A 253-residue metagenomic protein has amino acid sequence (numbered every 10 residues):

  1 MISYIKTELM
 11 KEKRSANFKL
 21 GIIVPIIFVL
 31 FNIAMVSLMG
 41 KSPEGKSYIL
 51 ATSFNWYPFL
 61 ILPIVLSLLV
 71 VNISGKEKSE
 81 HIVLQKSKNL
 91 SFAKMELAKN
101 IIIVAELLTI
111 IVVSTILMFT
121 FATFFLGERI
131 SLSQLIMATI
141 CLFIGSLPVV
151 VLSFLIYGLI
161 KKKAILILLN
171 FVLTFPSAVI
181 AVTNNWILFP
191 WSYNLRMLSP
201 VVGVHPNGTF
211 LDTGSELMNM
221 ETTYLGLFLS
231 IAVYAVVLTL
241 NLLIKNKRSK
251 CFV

Functional and structural regions predicted by a protein language model:
M1-P25, K250-F252: Aromatic- and glycine-rich beta-strand/loop motifs that create alpha-glucan
P25-N72, A98-K161, N170, F175-A178 (+1 more regions): Secretory targeting signals
M39-I49, I167, V172-V253: Terminal transmembrane helical anchor/hairpin motif
L50, S67-K88, F92: Transmembrane helix boundary and interhelical loop/hinge segments in multi-pass membrane proteins
N89-I101: Amphipathic cytosolic juxtamembrane alpha-helices at the membrane-cytosol interface of multi-pass membrane transporters
A93-K94, I156-K163, K247-S249: Membrane-interface helix-boundary motifs at transmembrane edges
